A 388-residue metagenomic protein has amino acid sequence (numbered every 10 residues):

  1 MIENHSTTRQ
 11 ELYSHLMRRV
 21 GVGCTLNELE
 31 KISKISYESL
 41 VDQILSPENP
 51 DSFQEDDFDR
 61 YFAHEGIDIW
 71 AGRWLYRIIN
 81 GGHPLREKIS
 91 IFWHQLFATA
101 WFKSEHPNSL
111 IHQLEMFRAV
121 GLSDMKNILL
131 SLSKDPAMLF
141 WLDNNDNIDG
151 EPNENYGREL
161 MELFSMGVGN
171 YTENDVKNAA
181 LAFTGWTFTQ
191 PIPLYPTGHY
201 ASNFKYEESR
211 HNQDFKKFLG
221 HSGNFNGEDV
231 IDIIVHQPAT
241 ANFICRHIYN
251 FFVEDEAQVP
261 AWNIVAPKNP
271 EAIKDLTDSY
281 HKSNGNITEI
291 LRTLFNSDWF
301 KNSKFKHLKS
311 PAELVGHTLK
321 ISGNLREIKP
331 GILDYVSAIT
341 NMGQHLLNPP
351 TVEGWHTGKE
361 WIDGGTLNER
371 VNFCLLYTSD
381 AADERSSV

Functional and structural regions predicted by a protein language model:
E3-R9, Y13-L26, Q237, A241 (+2 more regions): Flexible, low-complexity segments enriched for small/polar residues
E28-L110, M116: N-terminal accessory alpha/beta regions
H83, E87-F102, K134-M138, A182-W186 (+2 more regions): Glycine-rich, acidic and aromatic/proline-enriched surface loops and short helix-turn segments that act as binding
R86-E87, S123-K126, T172, A241 (+1 more regions): Loop/turn elements at helix/coil->beta-strand transitions in domains of secreted/extracellular proteins
A100-A137: A conserved hydrophobic secondary-structure block that centers on an alpha-helix together with its immediately flanking
P136-P191: Activity-critical C-terminal alpha-helical subdomain
N178-L181, G185-N226: Long, well-ordered, tryptophan-enriched scaffold segments
Y377-V388: Single conserved hydrophobic/aromatic residue that forms the stacking wall/gate of nucleotide- or nucleobase-binding
